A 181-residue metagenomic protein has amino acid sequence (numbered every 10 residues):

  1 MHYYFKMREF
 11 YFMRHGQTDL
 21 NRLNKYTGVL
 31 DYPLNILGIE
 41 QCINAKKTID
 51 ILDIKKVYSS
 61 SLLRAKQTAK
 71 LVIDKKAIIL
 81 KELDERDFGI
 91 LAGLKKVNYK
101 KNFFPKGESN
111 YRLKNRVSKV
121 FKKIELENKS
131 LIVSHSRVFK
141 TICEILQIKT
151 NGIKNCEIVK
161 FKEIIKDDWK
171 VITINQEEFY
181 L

Functional and structural regions predicted by a protein language model:
H2-R8, T48-I51, I78-L80, R86-V97 (+2 more regions): Acidic, low-complexity terminal tails and accessory targeting/binding regions of phosphate-metabolizing enzymes
F10, L126-V138: Generic beta-sheet signal
F10-Q67, K106-V117, I153: Loop-to-helix element that buttresses phosphate recognition and phosphoryl-transfer chemistry
M13, L80, V133: Generic enzyme active-site microenvironment
H15, H135, E178-L181: Histidine-centered active-site/metal-ligand motif
T18, V138-F139: Short active-site segment of divalent metal-dependent hydrolases/proteases that encodes the spacing between
N24-K25, A69-L71, C143-L146: Short amphipathic alpha-helical segments
I43-K101: Phosphate-coordination/substrate-recognition cap region in phosphate-metabolizing enzymes
